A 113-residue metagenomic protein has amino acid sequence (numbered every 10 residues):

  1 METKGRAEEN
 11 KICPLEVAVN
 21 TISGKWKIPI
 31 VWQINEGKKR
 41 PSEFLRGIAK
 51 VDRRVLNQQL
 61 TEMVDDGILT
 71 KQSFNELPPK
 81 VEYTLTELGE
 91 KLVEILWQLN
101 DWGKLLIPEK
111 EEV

Functional and structural regions predicted by a protein language model:
M1-N10, V19, G47, I107-V113: HhH-family (HhH-GPD) DNA N-glycosylase catalytic core used in base-excision repair
E9-V55, N75-E82: N-terminal helix-turn-helix DNA-binding core of bacterial DNA-binding proteins
L15, V93-G103, I107: Hydrophobic alpha-helical core bundles mediating ligand binding, dimerization, or RNAP-core interactions
L56, L60-M63: Basic amphipathic alpha-helical segments that dock to polyanions
N75-Q98: Basic, amphipathic "hinge/linker" alpha-helix immediately C-terminal to the N-terminal HTH DNA-binding motif
